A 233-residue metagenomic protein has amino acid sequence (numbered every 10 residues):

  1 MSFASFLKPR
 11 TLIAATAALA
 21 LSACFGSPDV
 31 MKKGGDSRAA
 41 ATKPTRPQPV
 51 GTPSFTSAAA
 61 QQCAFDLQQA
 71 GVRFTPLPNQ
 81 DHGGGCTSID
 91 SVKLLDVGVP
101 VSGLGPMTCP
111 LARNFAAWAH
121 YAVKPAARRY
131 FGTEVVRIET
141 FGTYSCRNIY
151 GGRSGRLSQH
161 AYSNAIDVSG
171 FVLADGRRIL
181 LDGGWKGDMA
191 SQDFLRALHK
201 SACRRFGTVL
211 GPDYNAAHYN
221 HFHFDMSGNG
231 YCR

Functional and structural regions predicted by a protein language model:
S2-I13: Bacterial N-terminal signal peptides that target proteins for export
A20-A23: C-terminal motif of bacterial Sec signal peptides marking the signal peptidase cleavage site
F25, Q62-A64, G85-T87, T108-P110 (+3 more regions): Sequence contexts marking disulfide-bonded cysteines in secreted/extracellular proteins
D29-M31, S37-R38, T75, G83 (+4 more regions): Catalytic cores and adjacent binding grooves of peptidoglycan-active enzymes
M31-Q62: Post-signal peptide N-terminal segment of mature Sec-exported envelope proteins
Q48-S54, G105-N114, S154, L181-M189: Second-shell loop/turn segments in exported
F55, A59-I138: Active-site acidic/histidine clusters and adjacent loop/turn architecture that either coordinate catalytic ions
R129-S163: Active-site-adjacent substructure of cysteine-protease-like catalytic cores
